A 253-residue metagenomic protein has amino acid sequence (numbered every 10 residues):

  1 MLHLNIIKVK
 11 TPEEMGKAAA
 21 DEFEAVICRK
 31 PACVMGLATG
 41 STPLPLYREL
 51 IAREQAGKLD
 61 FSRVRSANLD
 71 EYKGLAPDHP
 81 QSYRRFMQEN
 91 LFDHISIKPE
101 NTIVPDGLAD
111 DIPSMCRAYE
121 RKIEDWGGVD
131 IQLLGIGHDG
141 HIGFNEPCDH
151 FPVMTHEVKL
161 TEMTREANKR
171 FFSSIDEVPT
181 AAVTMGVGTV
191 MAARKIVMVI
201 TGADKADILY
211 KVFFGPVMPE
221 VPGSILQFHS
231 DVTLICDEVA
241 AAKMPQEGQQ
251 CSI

Functional and structural regions predicted by a protein language model:
M1-H3, L59-Q132: Ligand-binding beta-strand-loop-alpha-helix segment within the catalytic cores of soluble metabolic enzymes
M1-M35: N-terminal glycine-/serine-/threonine-rich phosphate-binding loop
R29-Q55: Glycine-rich N-terminal segment of FAD-binding domains in flavoprotein oxidoreductases, spanning the beta-loop-helix
C33, T42-L46, K122-D149: A glycine-rich beta-strand to alpha-helix segment that forms a phosphate/ribose-binding loop at ligand/cofactor sites
G36-G40, N68, P105-D106, L133-I136 (+2 more regions): Short beta-strand segments
R48-D60, Y83-R85, P147-E157, V217: A glycine- and small-aliphatic-rich helix-loop capping segment at beta-alpha/alpha-beta transitions that lines
G143-V187: Class I SAM-dependent methyltransferase SAM-binding "motif I" and its flanking Rossmann-like core
G188, A192-I253: ATP/nucleoside-binding phosphotransfer catalytic cores, i.e., glycine-rich phosphate-binding loops
